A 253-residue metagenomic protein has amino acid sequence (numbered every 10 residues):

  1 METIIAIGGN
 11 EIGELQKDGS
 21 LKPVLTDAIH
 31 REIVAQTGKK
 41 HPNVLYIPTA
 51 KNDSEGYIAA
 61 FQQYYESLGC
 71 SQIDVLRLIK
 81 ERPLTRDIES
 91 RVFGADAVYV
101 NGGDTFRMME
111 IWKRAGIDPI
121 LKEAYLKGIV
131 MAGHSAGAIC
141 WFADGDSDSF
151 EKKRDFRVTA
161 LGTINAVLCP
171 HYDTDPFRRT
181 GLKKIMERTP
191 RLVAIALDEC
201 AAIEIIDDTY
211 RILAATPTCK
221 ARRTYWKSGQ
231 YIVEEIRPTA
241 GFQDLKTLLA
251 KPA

Functional and structural regions predicted by a protein language model:
M1, K39-V44, A95, G128: A general structural motif
M1-K40, K51-A59, G145-S147, E151-A253: C-terminal and late-domain segments of enzyme folds
A6, D74-V75, Y99-V100, M131-H134 (+1 more regions): General beta-strand structural signal in soluble alpha/beta enzymes
S20-V24, D74-I79, M108-I111, H171-D173: Short, flexible loop segments at the rims of nucleotide/cofactor-binding pockets, characterized by
L45-G103, R107: Portal/gating segments that form or line small-molecule/metal binding sites
S54, T105-F106, A138-C140, A202-E204: Short, active-site-adjacent cap segments at secondary-structure transitions
N101, R107-I111, A115-F177: Class I SAM-dependent methyltransferase SAM-binding "motif I" and its flanking Rossmann-like core
